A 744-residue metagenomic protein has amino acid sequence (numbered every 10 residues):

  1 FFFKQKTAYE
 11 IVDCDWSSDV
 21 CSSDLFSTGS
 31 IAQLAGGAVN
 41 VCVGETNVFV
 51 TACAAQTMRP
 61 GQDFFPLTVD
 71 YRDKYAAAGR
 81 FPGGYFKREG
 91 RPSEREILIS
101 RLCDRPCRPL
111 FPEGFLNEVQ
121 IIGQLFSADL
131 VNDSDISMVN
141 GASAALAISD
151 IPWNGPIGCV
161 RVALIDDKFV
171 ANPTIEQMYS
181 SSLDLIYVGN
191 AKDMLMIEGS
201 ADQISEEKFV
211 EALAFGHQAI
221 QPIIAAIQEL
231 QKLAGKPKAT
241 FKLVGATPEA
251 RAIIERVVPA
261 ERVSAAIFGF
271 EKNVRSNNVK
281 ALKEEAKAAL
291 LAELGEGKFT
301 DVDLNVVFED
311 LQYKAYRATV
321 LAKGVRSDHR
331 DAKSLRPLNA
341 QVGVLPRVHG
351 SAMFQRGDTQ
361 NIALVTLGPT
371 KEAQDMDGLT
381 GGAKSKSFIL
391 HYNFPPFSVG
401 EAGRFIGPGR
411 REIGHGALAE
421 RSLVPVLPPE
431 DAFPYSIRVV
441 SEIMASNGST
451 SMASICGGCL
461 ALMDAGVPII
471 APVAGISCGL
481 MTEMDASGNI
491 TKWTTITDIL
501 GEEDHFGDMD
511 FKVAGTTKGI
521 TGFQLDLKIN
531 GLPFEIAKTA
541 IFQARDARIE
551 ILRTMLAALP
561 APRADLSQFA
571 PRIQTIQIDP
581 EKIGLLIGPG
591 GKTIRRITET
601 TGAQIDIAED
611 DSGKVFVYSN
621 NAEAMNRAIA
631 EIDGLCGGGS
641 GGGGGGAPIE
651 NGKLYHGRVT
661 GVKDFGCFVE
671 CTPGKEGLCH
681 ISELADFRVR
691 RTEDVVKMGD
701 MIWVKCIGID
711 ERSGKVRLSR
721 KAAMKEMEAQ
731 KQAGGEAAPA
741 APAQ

Functional and structural regions predicted by a protein language model:
F1-V20: Single conserved hydrophobic/aromatic residue that forms the stacking wall/gate of nucleotide- or nucleobase-binding
S17-A55, R59, K242-A383, P571-L585 (+2 more regions): Extended amphipathic alpha-helical scaffolds
A35-Q120, L125-N132, A191, E198 (+5 more regions): Glycine-rich, flexible beta-strand/loop modules in the N-terminal catalytic cores of phosphate-handling
G37-V39, N132-D150, V342-V365, N447-V467 (+1 more regions): Conserved phosphate/anionic-ligand binding catalytic regions in large, soluble enzymes, centered on
G123-L125, L195-S200, F241-P248, V257-G269 (+6 more regions): Short, hydrophobic beta-strand segments
D150-I267, L462-A564: Mobile "lid/hinge" segments at catalytic clefts and subdomain interfaces of large enzymes
A234-P237, F241-P248, E550-I576, N626-H656: Long, charged amphipathic helices and adjacent flexible linkers at domain junctions
P571, P580-Q744: Single-stranded RNA-binding regions, centering on S1/OB-family and related RNA-binding modules
